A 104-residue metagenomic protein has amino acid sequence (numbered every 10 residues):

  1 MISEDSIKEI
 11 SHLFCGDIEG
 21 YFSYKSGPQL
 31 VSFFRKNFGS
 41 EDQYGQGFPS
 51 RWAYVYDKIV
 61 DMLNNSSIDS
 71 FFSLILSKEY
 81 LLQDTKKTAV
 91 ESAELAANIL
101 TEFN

Functional and structural regions predicted by a protein language model:
M1-N104: Charged interaction/catalytic cores of defense and host-pathogen modules
